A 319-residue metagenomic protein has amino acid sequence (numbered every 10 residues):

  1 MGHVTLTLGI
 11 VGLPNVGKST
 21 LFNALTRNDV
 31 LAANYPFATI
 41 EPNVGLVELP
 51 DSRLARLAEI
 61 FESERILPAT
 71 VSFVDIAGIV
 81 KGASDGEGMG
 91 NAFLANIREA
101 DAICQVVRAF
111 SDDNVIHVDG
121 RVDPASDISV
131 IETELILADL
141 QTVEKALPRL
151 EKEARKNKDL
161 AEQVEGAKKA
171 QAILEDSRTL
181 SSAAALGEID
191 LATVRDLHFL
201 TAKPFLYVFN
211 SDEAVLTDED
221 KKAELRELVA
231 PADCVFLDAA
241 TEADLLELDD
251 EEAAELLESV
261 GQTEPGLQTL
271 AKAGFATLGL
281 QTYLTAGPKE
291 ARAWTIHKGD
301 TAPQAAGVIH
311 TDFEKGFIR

Functional and structural regions predicted by a protein language model:
M1-N114: Conserved G1/Walker A P-loop phosphate-binding module
M1-V11, V16, F22, R149-R319: C-terminal-of-GTPase-core extension/linker across diverse P-loop GTPases
L25-Y35, P42-V44, S52, R56 (+13 more regions): Residue-level signal for pocket-adjacent positions within structured domains
F37, D51-L54, L67-F73, E87-D101 (+7 more regions): Amphipathic alpha-helical transducer elements in NTP-driven molecular machines
T39, M89-G90, G120-D123, A223-R226: Glycine-rich, phosphate-binding/catalytic loops in enzymes
G45-P50, A77-E87, R98-L160, D176-G187 (+1 more regions): Conserved Switch II/interswitch segment of TRAFAC-class P-loop GTPases
